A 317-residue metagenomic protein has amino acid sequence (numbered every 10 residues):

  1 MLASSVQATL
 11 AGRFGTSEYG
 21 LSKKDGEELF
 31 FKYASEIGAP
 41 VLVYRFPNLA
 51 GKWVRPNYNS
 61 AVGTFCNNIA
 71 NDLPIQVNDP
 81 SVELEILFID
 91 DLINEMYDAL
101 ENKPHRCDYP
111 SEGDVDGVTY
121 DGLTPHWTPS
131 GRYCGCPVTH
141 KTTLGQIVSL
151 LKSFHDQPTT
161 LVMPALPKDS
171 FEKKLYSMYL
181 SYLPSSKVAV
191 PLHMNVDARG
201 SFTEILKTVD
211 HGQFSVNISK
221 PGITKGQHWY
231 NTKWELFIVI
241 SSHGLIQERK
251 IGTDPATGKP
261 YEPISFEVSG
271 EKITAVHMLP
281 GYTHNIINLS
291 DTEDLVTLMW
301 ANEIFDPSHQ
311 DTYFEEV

Functional and structural regions predicted by a protein language model:
F14-P47, S60-N71: Active-site Tyr-X1-5-Lys
P47-N48, N67-L87, C107, H126-P137: A conserved pocket-lining segment of Rossmann-fold NAD(P)-dependent short-chain dehydrogenase/reductase
P56-T64, S81-N102, G145-S149: Substrate-positioning beta->alpha
D91, D98-M194: Mid/C-terminal beta-alpha module of Rossmann-like enzyme folds, strongest in SDR-family dehydrogenases/epimerases
V188-W229, K233: A short glycine-rich, His/Asp/Glu-containing loop-to-beta-strand
T232-D254: Glycine- and acidic-residue-biased ligand/ion/polar-headgroup-sensing regions
G252-N285: Short acidic-glycine-tyrosine-enriched beta hairpin
P255-E262, I287-V317: Double-stranded beta-helix
